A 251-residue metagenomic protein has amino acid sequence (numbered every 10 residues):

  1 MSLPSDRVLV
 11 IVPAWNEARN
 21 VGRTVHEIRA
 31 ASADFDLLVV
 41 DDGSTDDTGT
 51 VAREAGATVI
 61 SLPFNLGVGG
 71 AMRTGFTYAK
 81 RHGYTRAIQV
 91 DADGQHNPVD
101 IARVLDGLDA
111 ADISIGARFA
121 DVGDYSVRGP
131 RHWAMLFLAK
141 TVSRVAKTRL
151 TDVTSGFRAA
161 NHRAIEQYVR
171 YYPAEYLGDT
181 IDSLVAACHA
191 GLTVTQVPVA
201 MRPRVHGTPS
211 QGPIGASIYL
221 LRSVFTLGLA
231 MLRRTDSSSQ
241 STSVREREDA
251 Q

Functional and structural regions predicted by a protein language model:
R7-L9, D182: Cell-envelope/extracellular polymer assembly enzymes that use nucleotide-activated donors
V12, T24, F35-S44, I60 (+1 more regions): Short beta-strand/loop segment that forms part of the nucleotide-sugar
N16-A30: Short, well-formed alpha-helical segments that are part of the catalytic scaffolds of diverse glycosyltransferases
D41-T50, G94: A conserved acidic beta->alpha catalytic loop
E54-G56, A190: Short, structured coil segments at secondary-structure junctions
L62-R81, P98-L177, P203-L221, T235 (+2 more regions): Acceptor/aglycone-binding surface of glycosyltransferases and processive sugar-polymer synthases
Y84-Q95: Short beta-strand-to-loop acidic/aromatic patch adjacent to the donor-nucleotide binding site
R149, E175, L184-R202: Catalytic donor-sugar/metal-binding loop of nucleotide-sugar-dependent glycosyltransferases
